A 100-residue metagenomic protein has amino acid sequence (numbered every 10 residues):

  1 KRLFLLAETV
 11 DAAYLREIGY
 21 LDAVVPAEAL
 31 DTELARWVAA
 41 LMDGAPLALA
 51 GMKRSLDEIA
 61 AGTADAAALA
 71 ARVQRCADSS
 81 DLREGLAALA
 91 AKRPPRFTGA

Functional and structural regions predicted by a protein language model:
K1-A7: Short helix- or helix-capping micro-motifs that position conserved polar/aromatic residues at function-defining sites
L3, S55-I59, R72-A77: Helix-loop "lid/cap" segments that line or gate small-molecule binding pockets
A7-Y14: Acidic, divalent-metal-coordinating active-site segment for phosphoryl/phosphodiester hydrolysis, typified by short
A12, L21-A67, F97-A100: C-terminal long alpha-helix characteristic of the crotonase
L15, M52, L89: Terminal peptide-recognition signature
I18-G19, K92: Structural motif
A87-A100: Terminal low-complexity tails and localization/encapsulation signals of metabolic enzymes
